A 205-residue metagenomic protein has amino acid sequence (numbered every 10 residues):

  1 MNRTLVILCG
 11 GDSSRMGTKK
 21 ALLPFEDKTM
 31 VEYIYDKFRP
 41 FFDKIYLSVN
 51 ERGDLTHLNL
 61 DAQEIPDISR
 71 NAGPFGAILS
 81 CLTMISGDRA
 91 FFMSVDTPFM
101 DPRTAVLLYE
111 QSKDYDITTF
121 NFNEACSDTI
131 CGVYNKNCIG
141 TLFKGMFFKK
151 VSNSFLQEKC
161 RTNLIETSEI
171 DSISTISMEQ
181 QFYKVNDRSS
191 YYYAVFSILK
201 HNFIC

Functional and structural regions predicted by a protein language model:
N2-I139, F143-K150, E158-Q180: Nucleotide and nucleotide-moiety/phosphate-recognizing core
S154-K159, Y192-Y193: A short, conserved alpha-helix in the catalytic core of glycosyltransferases
Q157, I204-C205: A eukaryote-biased feature capturing mid-to-C-terminal, repeat/solenoid-rich segments of large proteins, strongly
I170-I204: Glycine-rich phosphate/pyrophosphate-binding loop and the adjoining helix
